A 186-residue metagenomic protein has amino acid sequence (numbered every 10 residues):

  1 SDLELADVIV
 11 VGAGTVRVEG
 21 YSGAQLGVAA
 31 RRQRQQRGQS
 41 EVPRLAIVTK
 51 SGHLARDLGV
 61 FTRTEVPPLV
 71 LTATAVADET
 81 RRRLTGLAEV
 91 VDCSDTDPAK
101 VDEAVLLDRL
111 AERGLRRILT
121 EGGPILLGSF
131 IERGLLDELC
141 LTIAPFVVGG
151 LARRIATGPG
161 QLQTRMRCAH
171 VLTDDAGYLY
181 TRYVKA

Functional and structural regions predicted by a protein language model:
S1-A186: Enzymes that bind and transform nitrogen-containing heteroaromatic metabolites
